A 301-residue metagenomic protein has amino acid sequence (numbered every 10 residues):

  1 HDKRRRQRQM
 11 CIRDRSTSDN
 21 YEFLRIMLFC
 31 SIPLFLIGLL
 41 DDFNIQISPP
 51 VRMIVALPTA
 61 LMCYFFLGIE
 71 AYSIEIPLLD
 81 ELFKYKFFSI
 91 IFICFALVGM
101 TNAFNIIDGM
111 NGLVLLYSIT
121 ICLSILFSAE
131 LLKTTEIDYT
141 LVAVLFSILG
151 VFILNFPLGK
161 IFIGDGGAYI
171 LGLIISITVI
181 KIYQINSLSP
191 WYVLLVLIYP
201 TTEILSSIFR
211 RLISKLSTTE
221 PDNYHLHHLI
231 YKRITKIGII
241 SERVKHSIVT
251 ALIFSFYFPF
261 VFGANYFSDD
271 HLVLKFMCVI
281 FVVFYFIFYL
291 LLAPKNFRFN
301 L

Functional and structural regions predicted by a protein language model:
H1-R8, I12: Single conserved hydrophobic/aromatic residue that forms the stacking wall/gate of nucleotide- or nucleobase-binding
R13-L36, V114-L301: Alpha-helical transmembrane segments
R13-Y21, G38-Q46, Y64-L79: Transmembrane alpha-helix boundary signature
R25-P58: Hydrophobic alpha-helical hairpins/lids featuring a short glycine-rich hinge
I32-L36, V55-L67, F92-N102, S118-S124: Membrane-embedded alpha-helical core segments of multi-pass
D42-P50, N105-L113, F156-G164: Membrane-helix interface "capping/anchor" motifs
N44, G99-I121, Y169: Short acidic, Gly/Ser-rich segments with clustered Asp/Glu that frequently serve as metal-coordination loops in enzyme
L79-I90: Short aromatic-rich membrane-water interface segments that cap or initiate transmembrane helices in multi-pass membrane
